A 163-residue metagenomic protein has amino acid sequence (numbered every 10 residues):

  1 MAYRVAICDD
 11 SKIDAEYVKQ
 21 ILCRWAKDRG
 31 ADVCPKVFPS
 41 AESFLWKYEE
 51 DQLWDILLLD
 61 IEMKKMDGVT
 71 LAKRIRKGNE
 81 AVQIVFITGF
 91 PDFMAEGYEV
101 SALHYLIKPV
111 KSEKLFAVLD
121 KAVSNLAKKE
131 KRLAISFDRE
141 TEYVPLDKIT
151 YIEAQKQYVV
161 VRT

Functional and structural regions predicted by a protein language model:
M1, A31-V33, E80, K131: Residue-level signal for beta-strand positions within conserved beta-sheet cores that form or flank
A2-L22, L57: Conserved acidic segment of CheY-like receiver
E16-W25, F44-L45, A72: Short, well-ordered amphipathic alpha-helices
K27-S40, K47: Short hydrophobic/Thr-rich beta-strand motif most characteristic of the beta2 strand and flanking loop of CheY-like
W46-K128: CheY-like receiver
F116-T163: Conserved binding/recognition cores within well-folded domains
